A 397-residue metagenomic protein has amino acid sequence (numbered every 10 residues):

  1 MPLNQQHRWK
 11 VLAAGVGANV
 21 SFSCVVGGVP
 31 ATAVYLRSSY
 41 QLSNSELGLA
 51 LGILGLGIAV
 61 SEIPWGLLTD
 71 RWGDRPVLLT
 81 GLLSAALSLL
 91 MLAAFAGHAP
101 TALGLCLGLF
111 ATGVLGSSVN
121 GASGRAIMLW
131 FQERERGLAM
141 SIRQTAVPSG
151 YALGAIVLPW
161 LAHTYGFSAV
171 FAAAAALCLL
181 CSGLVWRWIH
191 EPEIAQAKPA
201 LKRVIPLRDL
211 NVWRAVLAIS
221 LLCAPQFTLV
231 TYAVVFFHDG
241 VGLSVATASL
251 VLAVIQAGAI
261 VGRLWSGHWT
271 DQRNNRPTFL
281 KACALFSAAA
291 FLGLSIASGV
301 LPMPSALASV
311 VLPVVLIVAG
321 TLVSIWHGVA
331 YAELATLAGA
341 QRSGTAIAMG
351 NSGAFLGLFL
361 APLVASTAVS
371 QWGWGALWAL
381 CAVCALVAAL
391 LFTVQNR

Functional and structural regions predicted by a protein language model:
V29-P30, N211-A253, I260: Extracytoplasmic gate region of multi-pass secondary transporters
V60-A99: Conserved MFS/SLC helix-loop-helix module at the cytosolic interface between two early adjacent transmembrane helices
S61-G73, G262-N275: Helix-to-loop junctions at the C-terminal end of transmembrane segments in multipass secondary transporters
R71-L82, Q272-L285: Cytoplasmic membrane-interface "Motif A"-like loop-to-helix N-cap segments of 12-TM Major Facilitator Superfamily
L83-H98, L285-P304: C-terminal ends and interior cores of transmembrane alpha-helices in multi-pass membrane transporters/permeases
G108-A146: Cytoplasmic helix-loop-helix junction between adjacent transmembrane helices in 12-TM secondary transporters
I142-I189: Helix-loop-helix hairpin linking two adjacent transmembrane segments in secondary transporters
L337-W372: A late C-terminal transmembrane helix in Major Facilitator Superfamily
